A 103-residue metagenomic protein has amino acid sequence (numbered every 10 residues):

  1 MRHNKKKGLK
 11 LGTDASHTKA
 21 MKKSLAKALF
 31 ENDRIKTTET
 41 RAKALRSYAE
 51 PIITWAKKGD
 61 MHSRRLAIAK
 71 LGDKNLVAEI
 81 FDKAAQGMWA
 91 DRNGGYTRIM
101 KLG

Functional and structural regions predicted by a protein language model:
M1-T13, S24-G103: Structured, basic alpha/beta domains of bacterial-type, RNA-associated proteins
M21: Basic, ligand-binding patches in group-transfer machinery, especially extracytoplasmic/periplasmic segments
